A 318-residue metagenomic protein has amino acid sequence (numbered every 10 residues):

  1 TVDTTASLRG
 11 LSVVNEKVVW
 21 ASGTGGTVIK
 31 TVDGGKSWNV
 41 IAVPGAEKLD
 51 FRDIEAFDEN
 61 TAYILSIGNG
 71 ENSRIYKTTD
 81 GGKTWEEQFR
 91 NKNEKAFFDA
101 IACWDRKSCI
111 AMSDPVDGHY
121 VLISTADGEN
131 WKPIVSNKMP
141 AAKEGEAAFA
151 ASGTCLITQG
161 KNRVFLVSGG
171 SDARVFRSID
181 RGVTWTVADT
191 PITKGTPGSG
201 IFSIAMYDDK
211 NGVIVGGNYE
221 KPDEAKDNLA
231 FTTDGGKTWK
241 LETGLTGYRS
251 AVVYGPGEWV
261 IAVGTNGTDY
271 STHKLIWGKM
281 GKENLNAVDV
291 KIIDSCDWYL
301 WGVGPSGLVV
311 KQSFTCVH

Functional and structural regions predicted by a protein language model:
T1-H318: Residue-level hotspots at or immediately adjacent to binding/recognition sites across diverse folds
